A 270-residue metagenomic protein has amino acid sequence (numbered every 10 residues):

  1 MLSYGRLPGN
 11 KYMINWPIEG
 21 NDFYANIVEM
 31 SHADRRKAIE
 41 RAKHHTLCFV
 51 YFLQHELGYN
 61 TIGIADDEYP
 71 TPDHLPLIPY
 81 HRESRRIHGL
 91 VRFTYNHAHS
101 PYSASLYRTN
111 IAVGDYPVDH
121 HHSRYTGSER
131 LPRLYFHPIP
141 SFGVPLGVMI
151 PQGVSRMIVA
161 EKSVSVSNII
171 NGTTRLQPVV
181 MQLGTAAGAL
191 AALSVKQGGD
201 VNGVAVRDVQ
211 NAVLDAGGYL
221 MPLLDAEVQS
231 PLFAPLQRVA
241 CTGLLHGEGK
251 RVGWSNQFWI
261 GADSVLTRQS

Functional and structural regions predicted by a protein language model:
M1-A212: Flavin (FAD/FMN)-binding glycine-rich loop and adjacent Rossmann-like elements that form
G5, Y12, M221-P222, G253: Non-ligating segments of multi-cofactor redox enzymes
Y59, G218, G243-L245: Short aromatic/hydrophobic-glycine micro-motifs
A205-D225, Q229-L232: Mid-to-C-terminal Rossmann-like scaffold of FAD/NAD(P)H-dependent oxidoreductases
P222-L236, A240-Q269: Extracytoplasmic Gram-positive cell-surface binding/anchoring modules and repeats
